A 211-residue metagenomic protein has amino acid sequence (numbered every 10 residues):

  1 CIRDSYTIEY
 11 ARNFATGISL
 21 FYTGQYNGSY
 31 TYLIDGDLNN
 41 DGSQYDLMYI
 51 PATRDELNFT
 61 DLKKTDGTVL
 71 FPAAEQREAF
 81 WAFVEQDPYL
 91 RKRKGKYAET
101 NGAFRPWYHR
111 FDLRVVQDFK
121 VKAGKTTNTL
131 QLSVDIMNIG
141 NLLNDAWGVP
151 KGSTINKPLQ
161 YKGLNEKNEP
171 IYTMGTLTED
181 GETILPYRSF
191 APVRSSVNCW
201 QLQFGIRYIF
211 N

Functional and structural regions predicted by a protein language model:
C1-I2: Short, small-residue-biased leader/transition segments that mark boundaries at the very start of proteins
Y6-Y10, Q117-F119, Y208-F210: Residue-level signature of outer-membrane beta-barrel architecture
I8, Y22-G28, I136-L143, F210: Transmembrane beta-strands of outer-membrane beta-barrel pores
A11-A15, N27, T127-T129, I139-L142 (+1 more regions): Strand-connecting loop/turn motifs
A15-G124, Q131, S153-A191: Extracytoplasmic gating/loop element in the C-terminal half of outer-membrane beta-barrel translocons and assembly
T129-I136, I206: Conserved active-site loop/cleft motifs that coordinate metal ions or position small ligands
V197-N211: Outer-membrane beta-barrel "beta-signal"
